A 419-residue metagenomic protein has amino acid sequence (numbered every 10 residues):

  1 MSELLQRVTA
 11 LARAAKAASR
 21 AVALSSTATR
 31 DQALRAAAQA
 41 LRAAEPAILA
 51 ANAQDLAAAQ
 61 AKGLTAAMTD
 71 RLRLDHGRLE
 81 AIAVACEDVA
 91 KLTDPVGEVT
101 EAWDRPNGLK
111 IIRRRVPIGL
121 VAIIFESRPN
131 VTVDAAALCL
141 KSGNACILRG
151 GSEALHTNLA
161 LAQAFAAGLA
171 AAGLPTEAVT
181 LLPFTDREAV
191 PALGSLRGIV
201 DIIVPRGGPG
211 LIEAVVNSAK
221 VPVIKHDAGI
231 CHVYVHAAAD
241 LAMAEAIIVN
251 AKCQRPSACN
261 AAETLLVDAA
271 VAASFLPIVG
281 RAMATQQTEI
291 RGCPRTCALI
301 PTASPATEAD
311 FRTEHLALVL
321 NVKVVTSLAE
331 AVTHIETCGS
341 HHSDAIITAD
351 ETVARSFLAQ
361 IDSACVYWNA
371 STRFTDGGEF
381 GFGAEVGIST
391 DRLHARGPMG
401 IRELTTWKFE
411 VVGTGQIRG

Functional and structural regions predicted by a protein language model:
M1-K110: N-terminal Rossmann-like NAD(P)+-binding subdomain of aldehyde/semialdehyde dehydrogenases
L5, S127, D134-A145, A160 (+4 more regions): ALDH superfamily catalytic-core signature
A18-L24, L265-V267, A317-T326, H341-I346: Short, well-ordered beta-strand elements within core beta-sheets of diverse protein domains
S25-T29, V96, A172-V179, Q254-A261 (+5 more regions): Flexible, glycine/charged-enriched surface loops at secondary-structure junctions
Q32, I278, L328, T333-R418: C-terminal core of ALDH-fold dehydrogenases
K91, T100-A242: Rossmann-like NAD(P) dinucleotide-binding subdomain of oxidoreductase/dehydrogenase enzymes
Y234-A238, L265-A269, V325, I347-A349 (+1 more regions): Short beta-strand-to-turn element immediately C-terminal to the catalytic PLP-Schiff-base lysine in fold type I
